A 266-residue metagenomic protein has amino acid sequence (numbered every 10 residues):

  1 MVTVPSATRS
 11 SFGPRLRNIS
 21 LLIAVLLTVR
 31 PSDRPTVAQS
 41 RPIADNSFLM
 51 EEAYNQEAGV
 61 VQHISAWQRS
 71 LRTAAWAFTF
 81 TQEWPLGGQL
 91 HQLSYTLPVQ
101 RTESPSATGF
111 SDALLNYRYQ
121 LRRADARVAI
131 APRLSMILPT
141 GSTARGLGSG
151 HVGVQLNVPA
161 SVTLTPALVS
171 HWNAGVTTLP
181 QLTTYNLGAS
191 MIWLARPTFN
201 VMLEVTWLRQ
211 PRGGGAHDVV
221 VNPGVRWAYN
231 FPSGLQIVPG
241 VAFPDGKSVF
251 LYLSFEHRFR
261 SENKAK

Functional and structural regions predicted by a protein language model:
M1-I43, E262-K266: Cleavable N-terminal export/targeting peptides
T36-K266: Transmembrane beta-barrel domains of Gram-negative outer membranes and organellar outer membranes
